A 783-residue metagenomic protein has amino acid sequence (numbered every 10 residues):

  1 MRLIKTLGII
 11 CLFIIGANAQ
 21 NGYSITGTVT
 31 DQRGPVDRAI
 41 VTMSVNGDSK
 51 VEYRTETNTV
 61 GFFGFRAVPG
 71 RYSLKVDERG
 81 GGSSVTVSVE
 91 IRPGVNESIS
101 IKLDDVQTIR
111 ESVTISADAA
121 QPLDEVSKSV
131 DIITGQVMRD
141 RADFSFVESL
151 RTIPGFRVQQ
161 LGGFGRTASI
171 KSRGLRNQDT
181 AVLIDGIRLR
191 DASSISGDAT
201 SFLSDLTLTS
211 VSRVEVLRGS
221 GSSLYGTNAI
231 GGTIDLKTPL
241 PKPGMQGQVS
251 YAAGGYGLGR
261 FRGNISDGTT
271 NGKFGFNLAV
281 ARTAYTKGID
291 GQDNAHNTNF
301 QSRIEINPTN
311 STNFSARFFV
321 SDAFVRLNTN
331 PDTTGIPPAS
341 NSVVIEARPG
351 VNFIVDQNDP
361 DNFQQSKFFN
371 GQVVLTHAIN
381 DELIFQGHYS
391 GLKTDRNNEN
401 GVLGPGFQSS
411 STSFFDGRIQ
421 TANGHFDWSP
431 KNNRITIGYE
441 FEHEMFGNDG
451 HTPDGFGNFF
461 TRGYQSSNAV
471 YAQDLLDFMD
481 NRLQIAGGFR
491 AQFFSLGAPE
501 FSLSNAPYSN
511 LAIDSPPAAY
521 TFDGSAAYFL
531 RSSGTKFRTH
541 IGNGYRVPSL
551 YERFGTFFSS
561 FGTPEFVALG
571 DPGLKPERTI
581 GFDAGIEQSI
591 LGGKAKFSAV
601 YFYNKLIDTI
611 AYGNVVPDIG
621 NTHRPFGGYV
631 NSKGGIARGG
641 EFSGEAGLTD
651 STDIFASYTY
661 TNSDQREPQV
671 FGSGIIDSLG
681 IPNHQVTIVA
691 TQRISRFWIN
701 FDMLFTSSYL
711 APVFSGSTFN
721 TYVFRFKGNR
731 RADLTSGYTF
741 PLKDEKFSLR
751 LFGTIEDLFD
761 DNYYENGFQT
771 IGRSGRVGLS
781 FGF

Functional and structural regions predicted by a protein language model:
T30, I40-S44, D77-R79, R92-R139 (+4 more regions): Short, acidic, small-residue-rich periplasmic hinge/interaction motif at the N-terminus of Gram-negative outer-membrane
V147, R151-D191, L203: Extracytoplasmic beta-strand/coil segments of soluble accessory domains associated with Gram-negative outer-membrane
S169, R188-R218, L236-K237: Short acidic/polar hinge/loop motifs at secondary-structure boundaries that mediate gating or recognition
Q246, G255-A284, I289-N330, D361-I384 (+3 more regions): Transmembrane beta-barrel wall of Gram-negative outer-membrane proteins
S266, I306-N307, D474, A527 (+4 more regions): Conserved C-terminal beta-signal and adjacent last beta-strands/turns of outer-membrane beta-barrel proteins
G272, F385-N400, A527-R531, K536-G542 (+4 more regions): Membrane-embedded beta-barrel scaffold of Gram-negative outer-membrane proteins
Y285-G291, S311-A378, G391-I419, G450-H451 (+1 more regions): Flexible loop and strand-edge segments within Gram-negative outer membrane beta-barrel domains
N432, E442, D477-I485, Q492-F494 (+6 more regions): Gram-negative outer-membrane beta-barrel transporters
